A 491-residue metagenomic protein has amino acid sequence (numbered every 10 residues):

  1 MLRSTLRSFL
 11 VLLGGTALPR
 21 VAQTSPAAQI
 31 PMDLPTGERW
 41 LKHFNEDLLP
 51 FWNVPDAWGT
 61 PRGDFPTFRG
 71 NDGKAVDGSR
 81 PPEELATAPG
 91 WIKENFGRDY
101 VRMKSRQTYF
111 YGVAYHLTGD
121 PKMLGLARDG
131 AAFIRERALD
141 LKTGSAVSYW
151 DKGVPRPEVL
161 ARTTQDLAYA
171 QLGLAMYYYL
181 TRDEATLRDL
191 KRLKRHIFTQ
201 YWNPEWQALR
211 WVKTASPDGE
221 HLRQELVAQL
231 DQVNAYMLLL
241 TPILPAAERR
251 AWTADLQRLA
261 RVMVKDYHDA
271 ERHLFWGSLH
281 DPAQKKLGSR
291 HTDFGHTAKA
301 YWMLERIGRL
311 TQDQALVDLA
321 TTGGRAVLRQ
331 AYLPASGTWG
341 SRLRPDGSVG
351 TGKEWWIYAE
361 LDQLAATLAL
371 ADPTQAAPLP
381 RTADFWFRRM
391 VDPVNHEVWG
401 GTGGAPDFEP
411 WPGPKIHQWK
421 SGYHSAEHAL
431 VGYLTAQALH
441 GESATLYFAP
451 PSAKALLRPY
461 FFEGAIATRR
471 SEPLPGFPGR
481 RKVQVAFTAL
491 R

Functional and structural regions predicted by a protein language model:
M1-L13: N-terminal secretory signal peptides and thylakoid transit peptides that target proteins across membranes
G14-G15, F408: Small side chains
T16-V21: C-terminal segment of classical bacterial N-terminal signal peptides
Q23-R491: Glycan-recognition and catalytic cores of secretory/periplasmic carbohydrate-active enzymes
